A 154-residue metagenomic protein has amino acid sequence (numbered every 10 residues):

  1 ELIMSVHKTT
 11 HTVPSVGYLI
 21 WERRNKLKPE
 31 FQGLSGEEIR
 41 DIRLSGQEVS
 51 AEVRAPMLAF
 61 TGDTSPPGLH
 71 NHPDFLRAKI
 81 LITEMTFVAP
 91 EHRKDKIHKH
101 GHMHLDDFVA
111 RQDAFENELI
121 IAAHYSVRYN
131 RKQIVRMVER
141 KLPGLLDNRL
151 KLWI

Functional and structural regions predicted by a protein language model:
E1-L76, I80-T86: Active-site-proximal loop/helix segment associated with metal-binding centers of metalloenzymes
P67-I154: Binuclear metal-ion centers of metallo-dependent hydrolases, dominated by the metallo-beta-lactamase
